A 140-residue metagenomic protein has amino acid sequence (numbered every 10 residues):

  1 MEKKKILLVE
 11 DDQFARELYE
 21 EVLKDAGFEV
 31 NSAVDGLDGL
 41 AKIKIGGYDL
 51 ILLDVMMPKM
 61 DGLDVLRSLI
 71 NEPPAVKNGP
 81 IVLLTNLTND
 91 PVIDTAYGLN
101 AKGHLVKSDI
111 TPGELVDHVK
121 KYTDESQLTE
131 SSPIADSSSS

Functional and structural regions predicted by a protein language model:
K4, D35-D38, D61-R67: Acidic catalytic/metal-coordinating carboxylates
E10: Conserved acidic carboxylate
R16, P58-D61: The feature encodes the CheY-like receiver
E17-D25: Charged docking surfaces used in two-component/phosphorelay signaling
S32-L50: Acidic, metal-coordinating helix/loop segments flanking the phosphotransfer/catalytic sites of two-component signaling
A41, L63-V76: Short amphipathic alpha-helix used as the core "switch/output" element in two-component signaling
D54, T85: Active-site residues of response regulator receiver
